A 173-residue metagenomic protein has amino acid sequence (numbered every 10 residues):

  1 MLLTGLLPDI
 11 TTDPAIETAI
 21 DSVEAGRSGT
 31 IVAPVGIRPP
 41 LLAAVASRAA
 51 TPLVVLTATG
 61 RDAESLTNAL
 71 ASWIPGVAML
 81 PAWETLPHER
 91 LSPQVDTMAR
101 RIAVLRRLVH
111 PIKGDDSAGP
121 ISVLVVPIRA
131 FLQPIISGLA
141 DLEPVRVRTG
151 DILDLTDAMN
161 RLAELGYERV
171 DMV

Functional and structural regions predicted by a protein language model:
M1-V173: ASCE RecA-like P-loop NTPase motor cores that couple ATP hydrolysis to mechanical translocation on nucleic acids
